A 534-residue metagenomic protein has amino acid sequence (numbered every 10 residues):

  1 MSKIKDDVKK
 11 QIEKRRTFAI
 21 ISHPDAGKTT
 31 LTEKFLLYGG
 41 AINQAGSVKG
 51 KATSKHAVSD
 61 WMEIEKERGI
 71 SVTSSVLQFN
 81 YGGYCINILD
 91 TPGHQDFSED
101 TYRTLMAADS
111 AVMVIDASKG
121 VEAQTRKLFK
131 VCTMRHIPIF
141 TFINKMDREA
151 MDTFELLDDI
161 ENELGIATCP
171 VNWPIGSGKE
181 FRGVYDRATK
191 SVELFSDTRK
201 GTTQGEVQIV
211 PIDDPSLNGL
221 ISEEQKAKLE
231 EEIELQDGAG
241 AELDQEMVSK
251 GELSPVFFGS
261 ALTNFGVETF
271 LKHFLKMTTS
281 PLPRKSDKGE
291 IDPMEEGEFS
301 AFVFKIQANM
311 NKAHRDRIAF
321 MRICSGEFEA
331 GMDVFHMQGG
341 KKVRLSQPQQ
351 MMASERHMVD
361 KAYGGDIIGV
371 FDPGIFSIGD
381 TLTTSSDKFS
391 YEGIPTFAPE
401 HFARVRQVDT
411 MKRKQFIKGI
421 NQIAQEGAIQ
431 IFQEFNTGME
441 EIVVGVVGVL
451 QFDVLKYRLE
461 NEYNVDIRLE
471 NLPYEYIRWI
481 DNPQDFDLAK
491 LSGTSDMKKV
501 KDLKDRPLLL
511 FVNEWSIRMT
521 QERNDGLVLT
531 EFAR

Functional and structural regions predicted by a protein language model:
M1-R534: Structural and coupling elements of P-loop NTPases
